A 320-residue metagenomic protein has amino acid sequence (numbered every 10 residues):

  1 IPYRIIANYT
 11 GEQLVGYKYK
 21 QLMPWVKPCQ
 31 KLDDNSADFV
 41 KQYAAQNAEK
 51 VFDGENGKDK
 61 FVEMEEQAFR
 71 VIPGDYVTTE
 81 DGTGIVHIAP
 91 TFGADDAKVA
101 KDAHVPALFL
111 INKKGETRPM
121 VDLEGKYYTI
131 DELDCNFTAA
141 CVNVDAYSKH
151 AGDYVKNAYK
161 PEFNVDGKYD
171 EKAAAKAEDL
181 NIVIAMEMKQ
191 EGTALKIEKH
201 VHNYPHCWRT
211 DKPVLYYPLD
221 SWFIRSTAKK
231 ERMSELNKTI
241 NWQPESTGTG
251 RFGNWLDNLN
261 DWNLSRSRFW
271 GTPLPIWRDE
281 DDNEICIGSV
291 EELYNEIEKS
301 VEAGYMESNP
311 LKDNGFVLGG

Functional and structural regions predicted by a protein language model:
I1-G320: Non-cofactor substrate-recognition interfaces
